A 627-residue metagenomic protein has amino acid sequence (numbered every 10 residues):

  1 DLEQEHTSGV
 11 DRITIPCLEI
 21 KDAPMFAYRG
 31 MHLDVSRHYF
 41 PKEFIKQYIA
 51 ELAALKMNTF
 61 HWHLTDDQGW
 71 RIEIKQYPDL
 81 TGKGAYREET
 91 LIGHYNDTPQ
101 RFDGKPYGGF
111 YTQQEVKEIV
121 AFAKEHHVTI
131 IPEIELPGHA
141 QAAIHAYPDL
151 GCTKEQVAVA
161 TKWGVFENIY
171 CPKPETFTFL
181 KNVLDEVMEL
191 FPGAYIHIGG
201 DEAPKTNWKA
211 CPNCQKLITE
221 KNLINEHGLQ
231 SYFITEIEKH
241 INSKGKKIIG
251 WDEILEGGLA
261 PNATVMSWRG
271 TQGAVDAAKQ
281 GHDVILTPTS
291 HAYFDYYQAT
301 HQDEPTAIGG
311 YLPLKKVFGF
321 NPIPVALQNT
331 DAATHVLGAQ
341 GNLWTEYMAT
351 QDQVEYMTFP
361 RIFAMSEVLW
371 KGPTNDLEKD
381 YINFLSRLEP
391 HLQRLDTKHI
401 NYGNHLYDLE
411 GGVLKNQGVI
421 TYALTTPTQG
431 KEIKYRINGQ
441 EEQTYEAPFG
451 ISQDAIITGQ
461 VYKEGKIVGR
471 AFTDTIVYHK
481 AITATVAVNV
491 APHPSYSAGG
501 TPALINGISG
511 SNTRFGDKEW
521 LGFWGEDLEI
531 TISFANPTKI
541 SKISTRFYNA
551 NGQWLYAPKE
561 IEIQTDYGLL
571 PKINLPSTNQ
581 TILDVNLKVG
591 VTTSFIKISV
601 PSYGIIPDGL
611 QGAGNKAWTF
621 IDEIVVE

Functional and structural regions predicted by a protein language model:
D1-N168, P172-Y195, E236, H240 (+1 more regions): Feature activates predominantly on carbohydrate-active enzymes
S36, M57-N58, L64-G69, K75-Y77 (+7 more regions): An acidic- and aromatic-residue-enriched active-site/binding cleft used to recognize and process polar
Y39-P41, D67-E73, P137-A143, H197 (+7 more regions): Flexible loop/turn segments at secondary-structure boundaries
E125-H126, K244, Q280: Helix C-cap/helix->beta junction micro-motif
F166-P261, W268-G270, V275: Active-site neighborhood of glycoside hydrolase catalytic domains
K247-E253, G258-A263, R269-I420: Flexible, acidic glycine-rich loops studded with aromatic residues
K379-E529, Y548: Short, compositionally stereotyped local motifs that mark structural "simplifiers"
T513-P571, L575-E627: Aromatic, loop-rich ligand-recognition surfaces of beta-strand-rich domains
